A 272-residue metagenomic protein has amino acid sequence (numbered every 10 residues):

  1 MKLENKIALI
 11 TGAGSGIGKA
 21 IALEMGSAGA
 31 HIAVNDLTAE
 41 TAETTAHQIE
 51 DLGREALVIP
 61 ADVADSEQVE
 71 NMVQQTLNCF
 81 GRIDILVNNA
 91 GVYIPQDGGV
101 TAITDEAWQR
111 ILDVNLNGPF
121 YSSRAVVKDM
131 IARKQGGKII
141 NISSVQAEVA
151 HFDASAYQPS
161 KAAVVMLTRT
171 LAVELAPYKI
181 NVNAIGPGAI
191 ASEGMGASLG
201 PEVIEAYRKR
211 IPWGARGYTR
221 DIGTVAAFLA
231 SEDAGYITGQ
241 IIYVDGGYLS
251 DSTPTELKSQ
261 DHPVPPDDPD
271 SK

Functional and structural regions predicted by a protein language model:
K2, F80, N181, R216-V244 (+1 more regions): C-terminal substrate-recognition "lid" of short-chain dehydrogenase/reductases
L3-A33: Canonical Rossmann dinucleotide-binding motif of NAD(H)/NADP(H)-dependent dehydrogenases/reductases, specifically
D97, T238-K272: Short C-terminal tail/terminal secondary-structure segment of NAD(P)H-dependent dehydrogenase/reductase domains
D97-V100, T104-L112, Y207: Substrate-binding pocket helix/loop in short-chain dehydrogenase/reductase
S123, S160, T168: Active-site helix of classical SDR
K128, V173-P177, G235: Alpha-helical segment proximal to the catalytic Tyr-Lys
S144: Residue(s) in the substrate-gating loop at a strand-loop-helix junction that position the organic substrate next
